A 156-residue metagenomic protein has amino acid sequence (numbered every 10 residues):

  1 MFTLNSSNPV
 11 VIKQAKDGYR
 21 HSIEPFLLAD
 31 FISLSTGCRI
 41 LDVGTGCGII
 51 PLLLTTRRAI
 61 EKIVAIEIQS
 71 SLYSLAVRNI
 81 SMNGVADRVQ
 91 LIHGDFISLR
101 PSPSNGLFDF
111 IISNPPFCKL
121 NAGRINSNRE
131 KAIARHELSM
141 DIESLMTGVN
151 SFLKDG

Functional and structural regions predicted by a protein language model:
M1-S35: Class I SAM-dependent transferase core
S7, Q14, L91, N128-I133: Residue-level signal for pocket-adjacent positions within structured domains
I23-D30, S74, G94, M140-T147: Short, contiguous clusters of charged residues that form electrostatic/catalytic patches at enzyme active sites, used
D30-S113, C118-R124: Conserved SAM/SAH cofactor-binding pocket of Class I
P115-S144, G148-S151: Mobile active-site "lid"/loop adjacent to the S-adenosyl-L-methionine
L153-G156: Short glycine-dipeptide loop
